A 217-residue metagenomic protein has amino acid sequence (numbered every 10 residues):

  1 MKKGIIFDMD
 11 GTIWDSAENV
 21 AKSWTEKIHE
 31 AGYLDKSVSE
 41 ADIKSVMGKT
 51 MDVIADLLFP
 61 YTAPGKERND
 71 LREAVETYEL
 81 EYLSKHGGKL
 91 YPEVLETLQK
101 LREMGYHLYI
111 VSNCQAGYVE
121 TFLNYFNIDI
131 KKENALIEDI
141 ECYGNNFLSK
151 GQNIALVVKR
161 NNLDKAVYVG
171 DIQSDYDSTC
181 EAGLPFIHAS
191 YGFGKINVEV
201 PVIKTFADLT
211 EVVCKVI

Functional and structural regions predicted by a protein language model:
M1-A41, F59: Active-site neighborhood of HAD-like aspartate-dependent phosphohydrolases
M1-K3, A116, T121-I217: Asp-based, Mg2+/Mn2+-dependent phosphohydrolase catalytic module
A17-V20, M51, L90, F147-K150: Conserved donor sugar-nucleotide recognition element shared by glycan-biosynthetic enzymes
T25-H29, K49-G65, F122: Helix-loop "lid/cap" segments that line or gate small-molecule binding pockets
D56-E96, M104-Y106: Metal-dependent phosphoesterase signature
V94-L123, Y143: Substrate-recognition element of Asp-dependent hydrolases with the DxDx(T/V) motif
